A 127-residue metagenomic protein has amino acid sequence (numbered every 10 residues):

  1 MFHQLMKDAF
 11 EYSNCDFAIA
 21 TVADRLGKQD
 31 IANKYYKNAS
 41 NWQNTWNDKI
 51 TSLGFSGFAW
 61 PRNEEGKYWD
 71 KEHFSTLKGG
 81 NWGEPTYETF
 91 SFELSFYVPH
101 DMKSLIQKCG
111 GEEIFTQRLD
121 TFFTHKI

Functional and structural regions predicted by a protein language model:
M1-L26, S95: Aromatic-lined, polymer-binding surfaces characteristic of secreted/periplasmic polysaccharide-degrading enzymes
A20, D24-I127: Catalytic cores of carbohydrate-active enzymes
